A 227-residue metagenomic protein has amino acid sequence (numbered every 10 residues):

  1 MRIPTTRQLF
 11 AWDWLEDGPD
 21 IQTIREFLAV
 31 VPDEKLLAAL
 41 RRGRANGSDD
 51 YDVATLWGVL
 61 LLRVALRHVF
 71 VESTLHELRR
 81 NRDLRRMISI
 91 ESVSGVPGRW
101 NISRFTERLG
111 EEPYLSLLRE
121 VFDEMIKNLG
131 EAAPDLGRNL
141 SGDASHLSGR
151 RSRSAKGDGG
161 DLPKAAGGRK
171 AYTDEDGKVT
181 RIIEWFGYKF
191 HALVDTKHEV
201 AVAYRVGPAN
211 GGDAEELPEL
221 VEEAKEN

Functional and structural regions predicted by a protein language model:
M1-R42: Charged, often Cys/His-bearing segments associated with DNA-binding zinc-finger transcription factors
A29, G47-Y51, I182: Short secondary-structure boundary/capping segments within folded domains
V30, E77, D195: Conserved catalytic core of Hanks-type protein kinase domains
L40-G47, D176-K178: Active-site-adjacent structural elements in folded domains
R41-G43, L56-L60, A203: Glycine- and acidic
G47-S48, L62-L66, T180, R205 (+1 more regions): Conserved aromatic-histidine-acidic binding/catalytic patches
S48-E120: Short, positively charged, Gly/Tyr-enriched micro-motifs that form contact patches at catalytic or ligand/partner
R99-N227: Polybasic low-complexity intrinsically disordered regions
